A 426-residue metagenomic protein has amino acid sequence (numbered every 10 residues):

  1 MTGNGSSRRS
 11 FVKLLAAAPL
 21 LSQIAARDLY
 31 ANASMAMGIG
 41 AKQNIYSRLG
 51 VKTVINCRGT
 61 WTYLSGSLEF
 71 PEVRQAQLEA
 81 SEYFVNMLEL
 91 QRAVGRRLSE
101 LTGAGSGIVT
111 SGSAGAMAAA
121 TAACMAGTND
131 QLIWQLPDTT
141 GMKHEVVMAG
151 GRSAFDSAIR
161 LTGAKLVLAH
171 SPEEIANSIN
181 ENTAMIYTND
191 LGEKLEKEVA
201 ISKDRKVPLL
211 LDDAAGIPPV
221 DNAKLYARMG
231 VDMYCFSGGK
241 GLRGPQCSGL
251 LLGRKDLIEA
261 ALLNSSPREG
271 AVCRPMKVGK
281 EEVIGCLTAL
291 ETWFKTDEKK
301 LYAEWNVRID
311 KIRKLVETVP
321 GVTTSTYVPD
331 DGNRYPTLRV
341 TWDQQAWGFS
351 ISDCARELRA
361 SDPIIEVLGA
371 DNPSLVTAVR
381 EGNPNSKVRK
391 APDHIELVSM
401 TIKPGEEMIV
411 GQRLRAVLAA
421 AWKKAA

Functional and structural regions predicted by a protein language model:
M1-G5, S10-A33: N-terminal export signals
V12-L15, P19, M35-I55, G59-S67 (+6 more regions): Conserved PLP-enzyme active-site core in the AAT-like
V54-Y63, R74-S81, T337-R339: Generic N-terminal amphipathic, Lys/Arg-enriched alpha-helix
Y63, L78-S81, G105-S111, V147-A149 (+2 more regions): Short glycine-rich or small-residue beta-strand-to-loop segments that form or flank ligand, phosphate, metal/Fe-S
F70-G112, A123: Conserved N-terminal alpha-helix of the aminotransferase class I/II PLP-enzyme fold
I108, K165-A169, S325: General small-molecule cofactor/ligand-binding pocket signal
L290-R313: Structural signature of PLP-dependent enzymes
E317-V417, W422: Conserved C-terminal alpha-helix-loop-beta "cap" of PLP-dependent enzymes that closes/shapes the active-site mouth
